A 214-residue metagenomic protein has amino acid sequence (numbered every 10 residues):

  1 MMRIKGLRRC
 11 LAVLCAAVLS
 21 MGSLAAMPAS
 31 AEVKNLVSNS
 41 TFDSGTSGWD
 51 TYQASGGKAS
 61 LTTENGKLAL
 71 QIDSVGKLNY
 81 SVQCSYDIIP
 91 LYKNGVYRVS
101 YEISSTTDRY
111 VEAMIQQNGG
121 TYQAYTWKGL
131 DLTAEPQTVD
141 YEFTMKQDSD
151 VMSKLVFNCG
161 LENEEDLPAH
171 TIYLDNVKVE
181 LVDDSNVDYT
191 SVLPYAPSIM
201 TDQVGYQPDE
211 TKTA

Functional and structural regions predicted by a protein language model:
M2-L14: Bacterial N-terminal signal peptides that target proteins for export
L11-L24: Gram-negative bacterial Sec-dependent N-terminal signal peptides
A17, S40, G95-V99, I199 (+1 more regions): Residue-level detector of short, conserved catalytic/binding motifs and their immediate flanks
M21-V33: Sec-dependent signal peptide cleavage junction
E32-S191: Extracellular and organelle-lumenal recognition/adhesion modules and their flexible linkers in secreted
V182-A214: Non-catalytic, glycine-rich low-complexity segments
